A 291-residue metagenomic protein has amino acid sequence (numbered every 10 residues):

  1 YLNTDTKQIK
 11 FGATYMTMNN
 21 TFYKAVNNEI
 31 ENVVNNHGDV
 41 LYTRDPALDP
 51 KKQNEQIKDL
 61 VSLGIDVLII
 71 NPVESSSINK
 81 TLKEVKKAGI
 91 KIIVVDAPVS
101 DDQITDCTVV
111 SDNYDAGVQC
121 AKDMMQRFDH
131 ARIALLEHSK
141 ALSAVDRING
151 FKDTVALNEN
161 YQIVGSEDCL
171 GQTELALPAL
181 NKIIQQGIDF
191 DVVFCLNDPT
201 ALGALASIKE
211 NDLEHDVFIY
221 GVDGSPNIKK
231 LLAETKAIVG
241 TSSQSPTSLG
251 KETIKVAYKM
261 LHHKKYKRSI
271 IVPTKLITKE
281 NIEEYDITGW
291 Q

Functional and structural regions predicted by a protein language model:
Y1, T154-V155, S245-Q291: Hinge/cleft segment of the Venus flytrap/periplasmic-binding protein
Y1-I9, K83-I90: Short, low-complexity disordered leader/linker segments with a strong preference for bacterial N-terminal type II
K10-E29, V33, H37, L41-E55 (+6 more regions): Extracytoplasmic "Venus flytrap"
F22-D39, A116-C120, S143-Y161, L175 (+4 more regions): Short, solvent-exposed amphipathic alpha-helices that sit in or adjacent to ligand/effector-binding or catalytic
V34-P46, R132-E137, V155-E174: Short beta-strand elements in bilobed, periplasmic/extracellular small-molecule ligand-binding domains
Q53, V109-I133, V145-D146, T173-L180 (+2 more regions): Hydrophobic alpha-helical segments within soluble ligand-binding/sensing domains
V67-V85, F151, V164-G165, L170-K230: Hydrophobic alpha-helical
S75-D115, Q126, R132, S225-E234 (+1 more regions): Flexible loop/hinge segments that line or gate small-molecule binding clefts
